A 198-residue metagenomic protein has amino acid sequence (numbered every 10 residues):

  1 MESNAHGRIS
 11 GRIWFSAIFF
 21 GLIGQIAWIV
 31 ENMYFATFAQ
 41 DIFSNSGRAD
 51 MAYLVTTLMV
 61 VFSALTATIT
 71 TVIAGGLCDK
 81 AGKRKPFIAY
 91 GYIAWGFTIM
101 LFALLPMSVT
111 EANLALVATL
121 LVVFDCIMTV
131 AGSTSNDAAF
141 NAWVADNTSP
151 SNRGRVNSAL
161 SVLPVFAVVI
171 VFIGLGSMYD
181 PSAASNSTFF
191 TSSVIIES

Functional and structural regions predicted by a protein language model:
E2-L65: Helix-loop boundary and gating motifs at the non-cytosolic
F35, S133-S149: Intracellular juxtamembrane helix-capping segments at the cytosolic ends of symmetry-related transmembrane helices
D41, T110, A167-I196: Transmembrane alpha-helix termini and helix-breaking/packing motifs in multi-pass membrane transporters
D50-L54, P150-L160: Loop-to-transmembrane helix entry/capping segments in MFS-fold secondary transporters and related SLC/MFSD carriers
Y53-C78, F97-T98, F172: Central cavity-lining transmembrane alpha-helices of secondary-active solute carriers, predominantly the Major
S63-T68, G154-D180: Glycine-rich segments within core transmembrane alpha-helices of 12-TM secondary carriers
D79-A94: Cytoplasmic membrane-interface "Motif A"-like loop-to-helix N-cap segments of 12-TM Major Facilitator Superfamily
Y90-A115: C-terminal ends and interior cores of transmembrane alpha-helices in multi-pass membrane transporters/permeases
